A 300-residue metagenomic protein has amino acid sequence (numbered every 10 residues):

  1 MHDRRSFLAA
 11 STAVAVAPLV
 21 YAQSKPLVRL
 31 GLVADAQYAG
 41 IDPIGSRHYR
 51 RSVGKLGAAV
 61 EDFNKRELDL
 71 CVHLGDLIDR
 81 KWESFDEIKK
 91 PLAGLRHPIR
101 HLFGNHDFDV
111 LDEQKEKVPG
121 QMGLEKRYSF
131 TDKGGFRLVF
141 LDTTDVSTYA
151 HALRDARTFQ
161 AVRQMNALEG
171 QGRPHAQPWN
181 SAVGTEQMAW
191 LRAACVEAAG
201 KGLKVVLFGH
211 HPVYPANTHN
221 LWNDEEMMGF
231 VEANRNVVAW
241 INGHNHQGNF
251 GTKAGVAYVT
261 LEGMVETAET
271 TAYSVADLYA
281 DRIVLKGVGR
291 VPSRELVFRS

Functional and structural regions predicted by a protein language model:
H2-Q23: N-terminal export signals
A22-D86, T185-E186: N-terminal active-site segment of His-dependent metallophosphoesterases
V28, D69, Y128, F136 (+1 more regions): Alpha/beta-hydrolase fold active-site loops
V33-A34, C71-G75, R100-N105, V206-G209 (+2 more regions): Active-site neighborhood of phospho(di)ester-bond hydrolases with catalytic His/Asp-centered motifs
A36-A39, L77-R80, N105-D109, T144-S147 (+4 more regions): Solvent-exposed loop/turn segments at secondary-structure junctions within structured extracellular/periplasmic domains
P43-R47, E83-S84, N217-L221, V297-R299: Short, solvent-exposed loop/turn segments at secondary-structure boundaries
E83-K201, E226-N236, G251-K286, V297-R299: Extended active-site neighborhood of metal-dependent phosphoesterases/phosphodiesterases
A198-P215: Short acidic, glycine-rich surface-loop motifs adjacent to enzyme active sites
